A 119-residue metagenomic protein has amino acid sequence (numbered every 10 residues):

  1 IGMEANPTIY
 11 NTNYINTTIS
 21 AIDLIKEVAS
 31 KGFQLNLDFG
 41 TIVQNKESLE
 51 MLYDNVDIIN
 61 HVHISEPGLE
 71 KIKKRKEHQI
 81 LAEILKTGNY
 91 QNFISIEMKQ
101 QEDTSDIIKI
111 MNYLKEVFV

Functional and structural regions predicted by a protein language model:
I1-A5: Short beta-strand segments at enzyme active-site cores
N6-N13: Surface-exposed cleft-lining segments at the edges of enzyme active sites
I15-V119: Histidine-acidic metal/acid-base catalytic patches
